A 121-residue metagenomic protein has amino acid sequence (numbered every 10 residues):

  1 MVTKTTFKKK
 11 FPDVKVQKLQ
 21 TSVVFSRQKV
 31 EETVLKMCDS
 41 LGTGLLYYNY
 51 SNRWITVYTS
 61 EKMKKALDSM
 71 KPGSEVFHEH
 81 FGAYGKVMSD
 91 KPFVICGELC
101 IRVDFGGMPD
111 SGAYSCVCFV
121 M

Functional and structural regions predicted by a protein language model:
V2-S26: Extreme N-terminal leader/activation tails
T6, K10, T33, M37-S40 (+2 more regions): Charge-rich, solvent-exposed alpha-helical interaction surfaces
Q17, T21-S40, V94: A cross-family detector of function-defining hotspots
F25, K36, Y48, W54-V57 (+3 more regions): Short linear proline/tyrosine/threonine-rich motifs used for host-factor recruitment and membrane trafficking/assembly
E32-T59, C116: Detector for the mature cores of small, proteolytically processed and post-translationally modified peptide effectors
T56-M63, C100, D104-M121: Intrinsically disordered, low-complexity, charged/polar segments
A66-E79: Short coil-to-beta transition motif at edge beta-strands of beta-rich domains
A83-F93: Short beta-strand-centered aromatic/proline hotspots
